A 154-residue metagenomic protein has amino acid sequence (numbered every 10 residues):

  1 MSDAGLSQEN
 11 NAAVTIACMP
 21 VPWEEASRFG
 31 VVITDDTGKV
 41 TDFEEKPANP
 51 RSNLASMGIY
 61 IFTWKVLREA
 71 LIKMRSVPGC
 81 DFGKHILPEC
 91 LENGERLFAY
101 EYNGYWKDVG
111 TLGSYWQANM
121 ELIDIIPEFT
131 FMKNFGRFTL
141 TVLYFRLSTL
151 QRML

Functional and structural regions predicted by a protein language model:
M1-D36, I61, E69-K73: Conserved beta-loop-beta/alpha segment of the NTase-like Rossmann-fold superfamily that binds/positions NTPs
E9-V14, S56, G94-E95: Short coil/turn connectors at secondary-structure junctions
W23-E25, P50, W106-D108: Flexible loop/turn segments at secondary-structure boundaries
R28, A55-S56, N103, L150: A generic structural signal for well-ordered coil/turn residues at beta-strand boundaries that shape enzyme active-site
F29-I33, G58, G113-Q117: Short, surface-exposed amphipathic charged segments that create phosphate/polyanion-binding patches used for binding
D35-A55: A short, charged helix-loop
K39, W64-L154: Left-handed beta-helix
S56-M57, F62: A conserved catalytic-core signature of glycosyltransferases
